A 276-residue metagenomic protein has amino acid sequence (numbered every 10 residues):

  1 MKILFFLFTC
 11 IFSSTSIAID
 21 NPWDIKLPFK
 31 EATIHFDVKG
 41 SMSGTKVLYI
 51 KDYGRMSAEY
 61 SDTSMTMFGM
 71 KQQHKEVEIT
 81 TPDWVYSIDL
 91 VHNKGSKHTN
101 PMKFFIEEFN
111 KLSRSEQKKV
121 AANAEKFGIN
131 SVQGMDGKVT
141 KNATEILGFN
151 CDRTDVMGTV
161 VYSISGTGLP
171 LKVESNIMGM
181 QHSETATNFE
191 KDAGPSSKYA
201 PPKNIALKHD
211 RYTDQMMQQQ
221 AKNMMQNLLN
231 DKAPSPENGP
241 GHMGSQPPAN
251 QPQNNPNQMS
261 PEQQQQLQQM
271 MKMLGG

Functional and structural regions predicted by a protein language model:
M1-L4, G148: Positively charged n-region of N-terminal signal peptides that target proteins for export
I3-S13: Sec-dependent N-terminal signal peptides
F12-D20: Bacterial Sec-dependent signal peptides at the C-terminal "C-region" and cleavage site
I19-G276: Extended soluble regions of mature proteins
